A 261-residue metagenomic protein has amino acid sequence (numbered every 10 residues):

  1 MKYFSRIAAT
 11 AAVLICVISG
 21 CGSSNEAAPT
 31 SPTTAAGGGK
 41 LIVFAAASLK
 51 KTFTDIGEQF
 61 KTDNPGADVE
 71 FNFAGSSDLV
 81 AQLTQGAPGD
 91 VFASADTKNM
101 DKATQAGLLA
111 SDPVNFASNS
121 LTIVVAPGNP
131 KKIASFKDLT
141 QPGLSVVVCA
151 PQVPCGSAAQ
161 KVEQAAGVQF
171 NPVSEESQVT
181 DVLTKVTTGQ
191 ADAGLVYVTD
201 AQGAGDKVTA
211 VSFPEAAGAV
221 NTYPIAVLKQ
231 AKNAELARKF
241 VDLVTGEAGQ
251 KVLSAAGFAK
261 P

Functional and structural regions predicted by a protein language model:
Y3-F4, L14-V17, C21-T62, S77 (+5 more regions): Exported/periplasmic ABC-transporter solute-binding proteins
R6-T10: Short, intrinsically disordered, charge-biased short linear motifs at domain edges
G66, P88-G89, A191: Short, high-confidence coil segments that cap the C-terminus of an alpha-helix and link into the following beta-strand
A67-D68, A110, F170, V208: Secondary-structure boundary/capping positions in well-ordered alpha/beta enzyme cores
A93: Short active-site segment of divalent metal-dependent hydrolases/proteases that encodes the spacing between
A106-P113: A short, gly/pro- and small-residue-rich
P113-L121: Short, glycine-/small- and polar/acidic-enriched structural segments that line small-molecule recognition paths
